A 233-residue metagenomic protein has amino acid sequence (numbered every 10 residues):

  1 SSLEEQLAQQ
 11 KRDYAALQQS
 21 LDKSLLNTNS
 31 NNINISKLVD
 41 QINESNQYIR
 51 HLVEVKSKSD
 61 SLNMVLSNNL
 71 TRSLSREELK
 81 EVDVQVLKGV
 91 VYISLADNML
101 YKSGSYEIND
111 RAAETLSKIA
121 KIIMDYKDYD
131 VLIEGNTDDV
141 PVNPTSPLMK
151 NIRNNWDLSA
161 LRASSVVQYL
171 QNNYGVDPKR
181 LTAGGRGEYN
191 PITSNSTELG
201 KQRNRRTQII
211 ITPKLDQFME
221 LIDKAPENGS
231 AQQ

Functional and structural regions predicted by a protein language model:
S1-Q85: Extracellular/lumenal/periplasmic "stalk" regions immediately C-terminal to a signal peptide or transmembrane helix
Q47, E54-S57, S75, K121-D128 (+1 more regions): Sec-exported extracytoplasmic/periplasmic mature domains
E78-K80, V84, L116-Y126: Short amphipathic alpha-helices and their capping/turn segments at secondary-structure boundaries
V86-V90: Short Gly/Ser/Thr- and Asp/Glu-enriched loop/turn motifs at secondary-structure junctions
V91-A96: Short, aliphatic-rich beta-strand segments
L100-E114, K118, Y126, N136-Q232: Periplasmic OmpA-like peptidoglycan-binding domain that tethers envelope proteins to the cell wall
